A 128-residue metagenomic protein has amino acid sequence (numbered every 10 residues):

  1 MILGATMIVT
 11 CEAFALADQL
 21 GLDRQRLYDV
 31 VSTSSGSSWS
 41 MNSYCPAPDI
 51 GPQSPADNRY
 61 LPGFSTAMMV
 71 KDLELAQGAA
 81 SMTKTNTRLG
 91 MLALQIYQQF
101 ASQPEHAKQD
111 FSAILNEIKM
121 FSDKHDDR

Functional and structural regions predicted by a protein language model:
M1-E117, F121: Helical "substrate-binding/catalytic lid" subdomain of Rossmann-like NAD(P)-dependent dehydrogenases/reductases
H125-R128: ATP-dependent carboxylate/acyl-activation modules
